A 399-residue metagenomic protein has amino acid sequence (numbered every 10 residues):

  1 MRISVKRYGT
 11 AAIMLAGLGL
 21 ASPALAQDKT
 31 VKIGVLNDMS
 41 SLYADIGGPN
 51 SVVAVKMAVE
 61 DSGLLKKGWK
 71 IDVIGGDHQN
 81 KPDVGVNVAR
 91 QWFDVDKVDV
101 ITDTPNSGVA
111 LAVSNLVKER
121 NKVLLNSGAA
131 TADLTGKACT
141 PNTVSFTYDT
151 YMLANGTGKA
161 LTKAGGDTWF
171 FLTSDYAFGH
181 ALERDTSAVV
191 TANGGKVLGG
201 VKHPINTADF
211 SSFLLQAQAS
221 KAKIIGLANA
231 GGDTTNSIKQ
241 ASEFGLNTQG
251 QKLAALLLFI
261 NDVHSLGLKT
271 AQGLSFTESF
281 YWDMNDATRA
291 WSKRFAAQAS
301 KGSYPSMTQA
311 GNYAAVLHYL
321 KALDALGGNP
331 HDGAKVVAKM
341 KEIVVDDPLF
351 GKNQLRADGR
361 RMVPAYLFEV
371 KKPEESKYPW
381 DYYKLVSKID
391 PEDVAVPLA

Functional and structural regions predicted by a protein language model:
M1-A12: Bacterial N-terminal signal peptides that target proteins for export
L20-A26: Sec/Tat signal peptide C-region and signal peptidase I cleavage site
V31, E342-A399: Solvent-exposed, acidic/polar segments of extracytosolic/periplasmic ligand-binding ectodomains
G34-K56, G76-D83, P105-N106, L172-H180 (+1 more regions): Extracytoplasmic "Venus flytrap"
D45, P49-S51, D61-G136, F146 (+2 more regions): Beta-alpha junction/loop-to-helix N-cap segments that form part of ligand/metal-binding clefts
N87, A132-D133, T140-F244, F280-A290: Extracellular/periplasmic Venus flytrap/periplasmic-binding protein
W92, D96-P105, L125-S127, T168-T173 (+4 more regions): Periplasmic-binding protein-like
I238-A314, D324-P330, E374, W380-L398: Extracellular/periplasmic periplasmic-binding protein-like sensory domains
